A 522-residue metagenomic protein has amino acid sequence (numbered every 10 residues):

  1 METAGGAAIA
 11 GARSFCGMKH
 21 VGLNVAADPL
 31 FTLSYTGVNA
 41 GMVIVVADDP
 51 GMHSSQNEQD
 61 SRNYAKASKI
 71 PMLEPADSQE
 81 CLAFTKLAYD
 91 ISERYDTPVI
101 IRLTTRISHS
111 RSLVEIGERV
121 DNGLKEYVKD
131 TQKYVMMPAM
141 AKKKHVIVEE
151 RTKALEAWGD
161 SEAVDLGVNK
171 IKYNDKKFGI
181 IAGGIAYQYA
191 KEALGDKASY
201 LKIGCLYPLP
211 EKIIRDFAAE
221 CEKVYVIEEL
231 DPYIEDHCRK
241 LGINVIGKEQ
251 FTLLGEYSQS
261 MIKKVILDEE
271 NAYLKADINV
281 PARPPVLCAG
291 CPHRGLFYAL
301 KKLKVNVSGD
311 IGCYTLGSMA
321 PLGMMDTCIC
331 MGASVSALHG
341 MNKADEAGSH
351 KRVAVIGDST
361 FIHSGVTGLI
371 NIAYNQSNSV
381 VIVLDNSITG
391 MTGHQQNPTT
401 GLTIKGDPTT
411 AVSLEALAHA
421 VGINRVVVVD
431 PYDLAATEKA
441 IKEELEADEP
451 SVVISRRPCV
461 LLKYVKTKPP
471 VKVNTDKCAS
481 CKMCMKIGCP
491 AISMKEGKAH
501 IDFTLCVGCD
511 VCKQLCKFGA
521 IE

Functional and structural regions predicted by a protein language model:
M1-E2, G17-G22, V46-D48, E74-Q79 (+3 more regions): Active-site nucleophile and cofactor-binding loops and adjacent substrate-binding regions of central metabolic enzymes
M1-G37, G41, R62-N63, C328: Long, structured ligand/cofactor-binding scaffold of large enzymes
A10-L23, A40-V46, G348-H363, S379-I382: A short, small-residue-rich loop immediately preceding and capping a beta-strand
A47-G51, S68-L73, I246-E249, L322-D326 (+4 more regions): Short beta-alpha connecting loops at secondary-structure transitions that line or flank enzyme active sites
D49-P98, T104, T131, A139 (+4 more regions): Conserved thiamine diphosphate
S54, S318-I454, Y464-V465: Thiamine diphosphate
P75-L287, P292-H293, K304-V305, G309 (+5 more regions): Flexible, low-complexity linker and terminal segments
A276-L338, A344-A347: Active-site diphosphate/adenylate-binding microenvironment
